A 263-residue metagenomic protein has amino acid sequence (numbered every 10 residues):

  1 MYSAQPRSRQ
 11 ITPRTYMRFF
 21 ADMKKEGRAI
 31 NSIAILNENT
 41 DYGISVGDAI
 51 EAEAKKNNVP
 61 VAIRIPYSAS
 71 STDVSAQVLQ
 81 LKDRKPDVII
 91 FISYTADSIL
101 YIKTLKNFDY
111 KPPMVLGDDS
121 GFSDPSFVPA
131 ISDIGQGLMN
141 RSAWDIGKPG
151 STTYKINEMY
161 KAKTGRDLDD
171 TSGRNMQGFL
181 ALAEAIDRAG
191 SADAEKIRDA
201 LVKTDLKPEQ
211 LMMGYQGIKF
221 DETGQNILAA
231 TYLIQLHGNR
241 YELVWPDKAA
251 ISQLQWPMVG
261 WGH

Functional and structural regions predicted by a protein language model:
M1-H263: Extracytosolic ligand-binding ectodomains
